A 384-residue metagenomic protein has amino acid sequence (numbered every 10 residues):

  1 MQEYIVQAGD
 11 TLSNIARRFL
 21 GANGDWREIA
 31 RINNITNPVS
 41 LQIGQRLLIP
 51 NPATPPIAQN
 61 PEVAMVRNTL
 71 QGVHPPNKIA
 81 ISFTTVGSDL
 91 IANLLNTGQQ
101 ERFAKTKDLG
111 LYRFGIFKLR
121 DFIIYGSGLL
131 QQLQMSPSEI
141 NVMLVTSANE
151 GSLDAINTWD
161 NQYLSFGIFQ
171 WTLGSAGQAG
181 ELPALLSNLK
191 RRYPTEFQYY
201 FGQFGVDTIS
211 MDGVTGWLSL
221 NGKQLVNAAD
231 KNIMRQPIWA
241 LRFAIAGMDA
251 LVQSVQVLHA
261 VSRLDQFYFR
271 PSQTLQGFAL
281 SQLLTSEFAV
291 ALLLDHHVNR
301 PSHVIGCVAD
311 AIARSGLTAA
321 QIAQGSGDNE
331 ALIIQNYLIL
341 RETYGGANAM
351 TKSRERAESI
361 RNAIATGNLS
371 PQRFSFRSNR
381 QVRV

Functional and structural regions predicted by a protein language model:
M1-E3, P50-P61: Intrinsically disordered, low-complexity Ser/Thr-rich linker and spacer segments in cell-wall-related proteins
M1-N23, Q45: Primarily a LysM-type cell-wall glycan-binding module
Q7, A30, P50, T172: Residue-level detector of conserved, well-ordered beta-strand and adjacent loop positions that form binding/recognition
G9-T11, N34-I35, R46, P52: Disulfide-stabilized cysteine-rich extracellular repeat microdomains
S13, W26, N33, P56-A246 (+2 more regions): Cell-wall polysaccharide-cleaving catalytic domain and substrate-binding groove, primarily in peptidoglycan/chitin
N23, I35-P38: Residues at alpha-helix boundaries and the short loops/turns that link adjacent helices
